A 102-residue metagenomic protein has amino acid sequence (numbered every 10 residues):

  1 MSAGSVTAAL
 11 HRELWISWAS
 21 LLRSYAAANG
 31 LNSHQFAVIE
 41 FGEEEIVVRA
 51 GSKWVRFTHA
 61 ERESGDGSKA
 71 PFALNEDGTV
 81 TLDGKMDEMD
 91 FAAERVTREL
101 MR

Functional and structural regions predicted by a protein language model:
M1, M86-M89, M101: Detector for methionine-enriched segments
M1-A37: Contiguous, amphipathic alpha-helical segments that mediate oligomerization or scaffolding in large protein assemblies
A9-R12, A19, V48-G51, D66 (+1 more regions): Generic detection of intrinsically disordered/low-complexity segments and helix-coil linkers/edges
S24, N29-D66: Amphipathic, interaction-prone secondary-structure segments
S52-F91: Intrinsically disordered, low-complexity regulatory segments enriched in Ser/Thr/Pro and charged residues
A92-R102: Extended, compositionally biased alpha-helical segments that mediate assembly or anchoring
